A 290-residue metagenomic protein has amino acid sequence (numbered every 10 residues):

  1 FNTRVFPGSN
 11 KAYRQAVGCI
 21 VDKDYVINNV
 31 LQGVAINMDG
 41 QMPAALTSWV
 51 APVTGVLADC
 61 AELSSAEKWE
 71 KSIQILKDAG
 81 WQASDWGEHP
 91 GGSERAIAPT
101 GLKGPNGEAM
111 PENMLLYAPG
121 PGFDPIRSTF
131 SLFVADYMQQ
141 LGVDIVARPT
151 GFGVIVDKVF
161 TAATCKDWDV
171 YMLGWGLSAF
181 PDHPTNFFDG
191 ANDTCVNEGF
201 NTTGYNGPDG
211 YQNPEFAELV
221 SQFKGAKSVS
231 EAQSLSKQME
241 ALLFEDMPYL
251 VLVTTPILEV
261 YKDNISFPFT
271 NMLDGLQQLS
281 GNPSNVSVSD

Functional and structural regions predicted by a protein language model:
F1-N2, C19, I27-N29, G40-Q41 (+4 more regions): Structural recognition of the beta-strand scaffold that forms the well-ordered cores of secreted hydrolase catalytic
N2-S9, T47-K71, S84-M110, K158-K166 (+2 more regions): Short, solvent-exposed loop/beta-turn-alpha elements that line the ligand-binding surface or hinge of extracytoplasmic
T3-V5, Q32, A118-G120, P149-G151 (+1 more regions): A mature extracytoplasmic/lumenal domain signature
F6, Y13, G18-A35, T47 (+7 more regions): Sec-exported extracytoplasmic/periplasmic mature domains
S9-D136, Q212, Q238: Append "and occasionally in soluble cytosolic enzymes with long acidic Gly/Pro-rich linkers
N37, G122-I126, V154-D157, L177-D182 (+1 more regions): Flexible loop/turn segments at secondary-structure boundaries
A83, I145-P149, P214: Acidic/polar-rich alpha-helix caps and helix-coil junctions
L115-L116, Q139-E198: Periplasmic binding protein-like
